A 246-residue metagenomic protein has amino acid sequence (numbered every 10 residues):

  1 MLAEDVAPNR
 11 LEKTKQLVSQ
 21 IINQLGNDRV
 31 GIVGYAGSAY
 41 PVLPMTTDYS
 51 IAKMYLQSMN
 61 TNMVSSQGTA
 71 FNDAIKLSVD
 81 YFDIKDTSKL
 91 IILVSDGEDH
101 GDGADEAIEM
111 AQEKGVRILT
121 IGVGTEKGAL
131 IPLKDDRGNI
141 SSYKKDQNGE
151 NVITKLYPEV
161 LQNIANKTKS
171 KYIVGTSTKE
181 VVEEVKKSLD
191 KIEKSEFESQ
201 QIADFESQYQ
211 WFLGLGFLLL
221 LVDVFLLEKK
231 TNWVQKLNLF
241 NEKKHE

Functional and structural regions predicted by a protein language model:
M1-K89, A104-E106: Membrane-embedded segments
L2-A3, Y40-P44, H100-A104, K127-I131 (+1 more regions): Extracytoplasmic/secreted cell-surface and envelope-processing proteins
I32-G34, L93, T120-G122: Structural beta-sheet core signal
D48-I51, D136-N139, D190-E193: Short, hinge-like loop/turn segments at secondary-structure boundaries
S65-S66, L90, E98-N163, K167: VWA/integrin I-like adhesion module and closely mimicked acidic/polar interface patches used
P158-K191: Extended, hydrophilic extramembrane loops/domains of integral membrane proteins
K191-E246: C-terminal signal-anchor/stop-transfer transmembrane helix together with its immediate cytosolic, Lys/Arg-enriched
